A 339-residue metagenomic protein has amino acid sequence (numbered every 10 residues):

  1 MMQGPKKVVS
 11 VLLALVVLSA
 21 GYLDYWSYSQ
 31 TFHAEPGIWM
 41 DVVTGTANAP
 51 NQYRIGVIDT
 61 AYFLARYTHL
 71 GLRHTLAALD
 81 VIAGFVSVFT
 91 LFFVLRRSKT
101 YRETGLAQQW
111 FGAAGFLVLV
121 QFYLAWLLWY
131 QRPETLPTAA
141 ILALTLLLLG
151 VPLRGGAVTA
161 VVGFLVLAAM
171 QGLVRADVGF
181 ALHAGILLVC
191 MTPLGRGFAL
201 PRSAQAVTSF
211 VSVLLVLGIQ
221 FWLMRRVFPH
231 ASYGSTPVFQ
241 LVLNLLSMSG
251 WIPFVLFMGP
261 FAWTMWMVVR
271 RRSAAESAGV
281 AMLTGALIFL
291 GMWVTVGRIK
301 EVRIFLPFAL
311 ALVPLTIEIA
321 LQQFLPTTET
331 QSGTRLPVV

Functional and structural regions predicted by a protein language model:
S19-Y28, A34, N48, G195-R270: Membrane-lumen/periplasm interface segments of specific transmembrane helices in polyprenyl phosphate-linked
A47-L70, A77-V81: Short hydrophobic/aromatic helix or loop-helix immediately within or flanking a transmembrane segment in polytopic
I55, R73, Q109-A139, L173 (+1 more regions): Aromatic- and kink-enriched transmembrane "portal" helix at the membrane-lumen/periplasm boundary that abuts
A78-R102, L144-L147: Transmembrane-helix motifs of polytopic, lipid-linked glycan transferases
L136-G155, A160-V166, A311-L315: Specific aromatic-rich, kink-prone transmembrane helix
P137, K300-Q322: Hydrophobic/aromatic-rich transmembrane helices and adjacent perimembrane loops
L147, T159-A176, L182-L188, V211-L215: Membrane-interface alpha helices of multi-pass inner-membrane proteins
A274-V294: Transmembrane alpha-helix segments characteristic of polytopic inner-membrane glycan-assembly/cell-envelope
